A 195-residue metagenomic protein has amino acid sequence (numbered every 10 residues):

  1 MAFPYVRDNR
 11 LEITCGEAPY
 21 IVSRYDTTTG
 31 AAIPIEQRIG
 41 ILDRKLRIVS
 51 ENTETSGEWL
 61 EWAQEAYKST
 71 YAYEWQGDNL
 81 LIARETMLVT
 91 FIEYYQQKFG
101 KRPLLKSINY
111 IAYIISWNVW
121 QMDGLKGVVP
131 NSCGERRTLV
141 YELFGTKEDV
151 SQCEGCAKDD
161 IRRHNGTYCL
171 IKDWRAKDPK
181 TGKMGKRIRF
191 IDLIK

Functional and structural regions predicted by a protein language model:
M1, E54, D173-K195: A Trp-anchored, charged/polar loop motif used as the substrate-binding/catalytic surface of acyl/ester-handling
M1-G127: Conserved S-adenosyl-L-methionine
V6-D26, T70-I82, V119-V128, S132-W174 (+2 more regions): Conserved proline-anchored active-site loop of SAM-dependent methyltransferases that bridges a beta-strand
G30, D43-L46, G134, G166 (+1 more regions): Intrinsic-disorder/low-complexity loop/linker signature
